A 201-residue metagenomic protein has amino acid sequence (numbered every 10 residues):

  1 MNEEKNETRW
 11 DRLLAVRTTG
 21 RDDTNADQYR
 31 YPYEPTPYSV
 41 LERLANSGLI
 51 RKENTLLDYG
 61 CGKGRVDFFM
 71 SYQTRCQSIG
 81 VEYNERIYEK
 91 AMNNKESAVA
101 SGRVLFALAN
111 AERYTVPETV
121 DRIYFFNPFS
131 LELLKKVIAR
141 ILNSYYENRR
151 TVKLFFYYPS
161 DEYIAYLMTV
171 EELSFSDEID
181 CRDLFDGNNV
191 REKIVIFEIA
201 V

Functional and structural regions predicted by a protein language model:
M1-R51: S-adenosyl-L-methionine
E53-G62: Conserved class I S-adenosyl-L-methionine
G64-F68: Glycine-rich SAM-binding Motif I of class I
Q77-E82: Conserved SAM-binding motif I beta-strand of class I
A91-M92: Conserved SAM-binding loop
S101-A109: Conserved SAM-binding strand-loop segment of SAM-dependent methyltransferases
R122-L133: A short SAM/SAH-binding and catalytic strip from SAM-dependent methyltransferases
E132-E192: C-terminal substrate-binding/active-site "lid" region of AdoMet-derived donor-dependent transferases
